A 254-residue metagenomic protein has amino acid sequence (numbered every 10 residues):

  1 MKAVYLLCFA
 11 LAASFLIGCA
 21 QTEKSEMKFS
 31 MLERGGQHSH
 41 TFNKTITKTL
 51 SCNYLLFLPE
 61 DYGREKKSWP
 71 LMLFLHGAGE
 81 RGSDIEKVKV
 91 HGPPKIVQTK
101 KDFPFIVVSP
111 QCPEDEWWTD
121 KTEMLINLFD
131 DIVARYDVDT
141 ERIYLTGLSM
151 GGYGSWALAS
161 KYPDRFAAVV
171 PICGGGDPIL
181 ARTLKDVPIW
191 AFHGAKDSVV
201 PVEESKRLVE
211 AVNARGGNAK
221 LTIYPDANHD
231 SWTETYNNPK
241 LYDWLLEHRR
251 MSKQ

Functional and structural regions predicted by a protein language model:
L7-F15: Bacterial N-terminal signal peptides
C19-W69, T146-L148, Y153, L158 (+6 more regions): A domain-start/cap signature at the N-terminus of enzymes
E60-K67, P113-M150, K161-P163: Gly/Ser-rich "nucleophile elbow"/oxyanion-hole loop immediately N-terminal to the catalytic nucleophile in hydrolases
L71, L75-I126: Active-site machinery of serine-nucleophile hydrolases
I85-Q98, N127-L128, C173-R182, E203 (+1 more regions): Alpha-helical scaffolding within the catalytic cores of extracellular/periplasmic polymer-degrading hydrolases
R165-G175: A conserved short beta-strand
P188-F192, K196-Q254: C-terminal catalytic histidine-bearing segment of alpha/beta-hydrolase fold enzymes
